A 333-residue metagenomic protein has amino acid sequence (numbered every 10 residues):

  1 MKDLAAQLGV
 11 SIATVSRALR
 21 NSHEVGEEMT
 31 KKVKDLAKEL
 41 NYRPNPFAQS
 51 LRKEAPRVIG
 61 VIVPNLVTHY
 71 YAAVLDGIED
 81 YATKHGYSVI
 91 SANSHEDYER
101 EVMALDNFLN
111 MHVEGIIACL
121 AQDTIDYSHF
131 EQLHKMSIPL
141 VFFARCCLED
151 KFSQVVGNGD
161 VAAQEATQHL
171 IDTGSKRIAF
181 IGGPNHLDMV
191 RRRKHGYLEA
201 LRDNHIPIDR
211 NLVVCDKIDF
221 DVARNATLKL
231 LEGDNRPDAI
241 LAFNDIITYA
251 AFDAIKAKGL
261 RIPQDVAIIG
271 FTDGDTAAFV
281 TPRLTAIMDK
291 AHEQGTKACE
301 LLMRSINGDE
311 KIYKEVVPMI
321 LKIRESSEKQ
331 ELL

Functional and structural regions predicted by a protein language model:
M1-R57, E331: N-terminal helix-turn-helix DNA-binding module of bacterial transcription factors
Q7, I12-T14, L51-V67, H169 (+1 more regions): Short beta-strand segments enriched in small/hydrophobic residues
E54-Q168, D172, E232: Alpha-helical recognition/docking segments in bacterial nutrient-uptake and carbohydrate-utilization systems
P64-A73, S91-R100, L120-Q122, R145 (+6 more regions): Hinge/beta->alpha junction and helix N-cap segments in small-molecule ligand-binding domains
V113-L120, V141, A179-I181, D234-N244 (+1 more regions): Periplasmic-binding protein-like
R177, I208-L212, I262-I268: Short acidic capping loops at alpha-helix termini that bridge into adjacent secondary structure
A226-L333: Flexible loop/turn connectors
